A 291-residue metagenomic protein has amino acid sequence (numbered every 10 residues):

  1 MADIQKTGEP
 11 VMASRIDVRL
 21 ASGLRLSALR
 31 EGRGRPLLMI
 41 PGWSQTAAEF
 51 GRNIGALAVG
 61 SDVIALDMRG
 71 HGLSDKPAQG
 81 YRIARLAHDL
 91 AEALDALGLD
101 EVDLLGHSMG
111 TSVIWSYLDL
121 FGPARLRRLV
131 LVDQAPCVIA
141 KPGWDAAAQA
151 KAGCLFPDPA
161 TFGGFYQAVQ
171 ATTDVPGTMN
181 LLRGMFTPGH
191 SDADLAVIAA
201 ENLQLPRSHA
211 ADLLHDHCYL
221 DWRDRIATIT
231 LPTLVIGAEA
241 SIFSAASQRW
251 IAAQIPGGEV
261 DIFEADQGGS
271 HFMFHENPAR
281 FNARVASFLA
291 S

Functional and structural regions predicted by a protein language model:
M1-L37, A58-S61, L99-D100, R125-R127 (+4 more regions): Alpha/beta-hydrolase fold catalytic core
L20, L24-Q79, I83: Conserved HGGG/HGGXW glycine-rich cap/lid loop of the alpha/beta-hydrolase fold
A84-V102: Conserved acidic catalytic loop of the alpha/beta-hydrolase fold
G106, G110, I114: Gly/Ala-rich beta-loop-alpha elbow adjacent to hydrolase catalytic centers
W115, D119-L120, R125-V169: Flexible "cap/lid" loop of the alpha/beta hydrolase fold
A140-K141, D145-A146, G163-R225: Conserved alpha/beta-hydrolase catalytic His-Asp/Glu region
T230-G269: Conserved loop-alpha-helix segment in the C-terminal half of the alpha/beta-hydrolase fold that carries the catalytic
D266-P278, N282: Catalytic histidine-centered segment of alpha/beta-hydrolase-like enzymes
